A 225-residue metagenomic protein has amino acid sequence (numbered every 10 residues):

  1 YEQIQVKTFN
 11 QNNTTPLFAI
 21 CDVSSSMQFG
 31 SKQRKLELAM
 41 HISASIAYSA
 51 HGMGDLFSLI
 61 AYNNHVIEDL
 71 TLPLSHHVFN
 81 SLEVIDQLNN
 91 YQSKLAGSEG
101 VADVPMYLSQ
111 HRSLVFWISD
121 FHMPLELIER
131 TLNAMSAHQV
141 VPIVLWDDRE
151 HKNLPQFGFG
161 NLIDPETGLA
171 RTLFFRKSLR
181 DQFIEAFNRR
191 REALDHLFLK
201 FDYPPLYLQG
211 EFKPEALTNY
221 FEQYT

Functional and structural regions predicted by a protein language model:
Y1-E68, L72, L114-I118, H151: An amphipathic, basic-hydrophobic helix/alpha-beta surface used to engage anionic, phosphate-rich ligands or surfaces
F9, Q33-K35, L74-S75, R130-N133 (+1 more regions): Short, glycine/charged-enriched secondary-structure capping and boundary segments
Q33-M40, M53, F79-L82, L95-S98 (+1 more regions): Short, amphipathic alpha-helical segments
L56-F57, L82, L154-G158: A short, compositionally biased
L70-I85, H196-D202: Short, electropositive alpha-helical surface patch
H77-S113, E126, L145-D147: Von Willebrand factor
P105-H111, E129-T225: Von Willebrand factor type A / integrin I
S119-E126: Active-site glycine- and acidic-residue-rich loops that bind and position anionic ligands or nucleotide-like cofactors
